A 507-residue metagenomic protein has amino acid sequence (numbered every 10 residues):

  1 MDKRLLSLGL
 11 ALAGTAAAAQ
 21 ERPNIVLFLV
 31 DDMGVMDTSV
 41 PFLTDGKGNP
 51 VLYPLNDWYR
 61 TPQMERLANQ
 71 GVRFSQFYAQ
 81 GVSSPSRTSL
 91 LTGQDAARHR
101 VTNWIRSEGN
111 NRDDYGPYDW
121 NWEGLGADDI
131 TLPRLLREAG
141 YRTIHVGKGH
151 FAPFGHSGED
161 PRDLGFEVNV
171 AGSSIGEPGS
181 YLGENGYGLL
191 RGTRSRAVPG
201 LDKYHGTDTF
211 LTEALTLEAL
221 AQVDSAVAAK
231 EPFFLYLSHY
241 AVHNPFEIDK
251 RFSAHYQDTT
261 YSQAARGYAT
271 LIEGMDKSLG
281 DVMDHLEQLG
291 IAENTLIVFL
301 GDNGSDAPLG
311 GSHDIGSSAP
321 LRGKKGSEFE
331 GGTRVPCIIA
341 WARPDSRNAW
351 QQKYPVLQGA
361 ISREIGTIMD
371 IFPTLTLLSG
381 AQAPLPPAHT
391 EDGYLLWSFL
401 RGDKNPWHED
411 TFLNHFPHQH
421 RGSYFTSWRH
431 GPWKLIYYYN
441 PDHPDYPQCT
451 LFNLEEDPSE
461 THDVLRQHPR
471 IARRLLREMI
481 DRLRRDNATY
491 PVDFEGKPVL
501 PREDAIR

Functional and structural regions predicted by a protein language model:
G9-A18: Hydrophobic h-region of N-terminal signal peptides that target proteins for export in Gram-negative bacteria
Q20-P23, V30, V35, R73 (+3 more regions): Long, internal low-complexity/basic segments
E21-V26, N69-S75, E138-I144, L164-E167 (+5 more regions): Loop/turn elements at helix/coil->beta-strand transitions in domains of secreted/extracellular proteins
D45-R87, G93-A97, R142-I144, L164-S173 (+1 more regions): Short, structured active-site-proximal loop/turn typified by the sulfatase FGly-forming signature C/S-X-P-X-R
P54-T61, Y78-V82, D119-I130, H205-A214 (+7 more regions): A short beta-strand-to-alpha-helix junction
V101-R142, G149-E231, H239-I248, R266-A269 (+2 more regions): Formylglycine-dependent
V168, S173, S305-E330, A340 (+3 more regions): C-terminal cap/loop subdomain of S1 sulfatases and analogous C-terminal strand-loop tails that border
P232-F233, S238-H239, G274-H313: Metal-dependent active-site segment of extracytoplasmic phospho-/sulfohydrolases and closely related
